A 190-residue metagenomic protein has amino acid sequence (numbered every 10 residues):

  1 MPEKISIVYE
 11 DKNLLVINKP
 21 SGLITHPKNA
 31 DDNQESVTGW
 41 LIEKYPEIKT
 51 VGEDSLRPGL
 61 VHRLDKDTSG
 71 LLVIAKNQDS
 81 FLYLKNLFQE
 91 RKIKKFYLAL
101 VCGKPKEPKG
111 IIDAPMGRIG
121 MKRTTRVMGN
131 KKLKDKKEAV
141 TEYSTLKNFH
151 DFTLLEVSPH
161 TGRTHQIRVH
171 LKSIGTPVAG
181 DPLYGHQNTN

Functional and structural regions predicted by a protein language model:
M1-N190: RNA pseudouridine synthases
